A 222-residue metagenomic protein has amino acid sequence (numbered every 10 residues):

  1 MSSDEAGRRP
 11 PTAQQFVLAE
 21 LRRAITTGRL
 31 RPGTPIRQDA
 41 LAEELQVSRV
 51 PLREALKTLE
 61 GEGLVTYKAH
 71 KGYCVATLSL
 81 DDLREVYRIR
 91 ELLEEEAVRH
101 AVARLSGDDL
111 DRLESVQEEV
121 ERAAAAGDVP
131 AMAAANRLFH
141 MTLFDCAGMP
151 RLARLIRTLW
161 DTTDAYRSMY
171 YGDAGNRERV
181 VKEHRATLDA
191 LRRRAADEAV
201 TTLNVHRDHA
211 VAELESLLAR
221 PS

Functional and structural regions predicted by a protein language model:
M1-A103, M141, V211, E215-S222: Short linear motifs at protein or domain termini
R9-A13, E114-E121, A126, S168-S222: C-terminal all-alpha effector/ligand-binding and dimerization domain of prokaryotic HTH-type transcriptional repressors
I25, A101, A124, A147 (+1 more regions): Hydrophobic residues in alpha-helical segments
Q38, L56, R90, Q117 (+5 more regions): Short amphipathic alpha-helical/adjacent loop interface patches that line ligand and macromolecule-binding sites
V86, L113, M132, N136 (+5 more regions): Hydrophobic packing residues in well-ordered alpha-helices of helical domains and bundles
I89-L105, R137-A174, A210-L214: Hydrophobic, amphipathic alpha-helical faces that serve as interaction scaffolds
A123-A135, H140-D145: Exposed, interaction-prone assembly regions rather than primary DNA-binding/catalytic cores
